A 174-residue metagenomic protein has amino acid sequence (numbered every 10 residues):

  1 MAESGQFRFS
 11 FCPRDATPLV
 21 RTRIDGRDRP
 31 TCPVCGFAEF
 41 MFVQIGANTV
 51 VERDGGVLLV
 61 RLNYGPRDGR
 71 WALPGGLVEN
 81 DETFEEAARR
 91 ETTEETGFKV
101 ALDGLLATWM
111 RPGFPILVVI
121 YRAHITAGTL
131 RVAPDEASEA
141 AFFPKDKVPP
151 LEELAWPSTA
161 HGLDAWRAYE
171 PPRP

Functional and structural regions predicted by a protein language model:
A2, E52-E94: Conserved Nudix-box catalytic region and its N-terminal flanking loop in Nudix hydrolases and closely related
F7-F11, R29: Residues immediately within or flanking Cys/His clusters that coordinate Zn2+ in small zinc-binding modules
C12-D15, C32-C35: Short cysteine-rich clusters marking metal-coordination/redox-active sites
V20-R27, M41-I45: Short Cys/His-rich "knuckle" micro-motifs
D28-V34, G104: Short Pro/Gly-enriched beta-strand edge/turn motifs at strand-loop
V34-L58, L77: Conserved N-terminal beta-strand and adjoining loop/helix that marks the start of the Nudix/MutT-like hydrolase domain
V51-E52, L59, A123, F142: Conserved hydrophobic "DFG−1" position in protein kinase catalytic cores
V78-A101, L105-A165, Y169-P174: Unchanged
